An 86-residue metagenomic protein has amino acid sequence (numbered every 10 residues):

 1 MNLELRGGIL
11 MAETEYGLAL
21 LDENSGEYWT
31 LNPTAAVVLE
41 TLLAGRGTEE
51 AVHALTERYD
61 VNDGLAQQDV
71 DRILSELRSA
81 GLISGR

Functional and structural regions predicted by a protein language model:
M1-E23: Long, low-complexity, charged/polar intrinsically disordered regions in eukaryotic proteins
T14, E27-R86: Long, charge-rich, low-complexity alpha-helical segments
